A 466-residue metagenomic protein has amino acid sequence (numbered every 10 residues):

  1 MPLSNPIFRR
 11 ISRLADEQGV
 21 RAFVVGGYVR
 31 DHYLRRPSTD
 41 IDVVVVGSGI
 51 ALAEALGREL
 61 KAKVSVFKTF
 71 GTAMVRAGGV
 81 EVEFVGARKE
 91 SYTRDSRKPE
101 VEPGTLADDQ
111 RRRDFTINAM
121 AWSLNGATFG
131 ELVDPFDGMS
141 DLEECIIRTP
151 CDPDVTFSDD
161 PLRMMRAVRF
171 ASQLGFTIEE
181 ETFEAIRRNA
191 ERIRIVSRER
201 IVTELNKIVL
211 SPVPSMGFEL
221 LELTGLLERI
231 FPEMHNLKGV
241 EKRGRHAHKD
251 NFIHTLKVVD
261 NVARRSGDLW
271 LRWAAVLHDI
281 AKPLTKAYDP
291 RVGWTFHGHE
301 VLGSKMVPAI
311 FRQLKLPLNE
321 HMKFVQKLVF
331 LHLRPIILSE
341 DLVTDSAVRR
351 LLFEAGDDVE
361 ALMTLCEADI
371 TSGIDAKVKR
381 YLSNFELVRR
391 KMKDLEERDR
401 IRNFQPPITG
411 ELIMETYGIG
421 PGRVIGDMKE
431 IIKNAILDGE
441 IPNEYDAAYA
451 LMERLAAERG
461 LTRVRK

Functional and structural regions predicted by a protein language model:
M1-K466: Catalytic cores of the polymerase beta-like nucleotidyltransferase superfamily and closely associated nucleotide
